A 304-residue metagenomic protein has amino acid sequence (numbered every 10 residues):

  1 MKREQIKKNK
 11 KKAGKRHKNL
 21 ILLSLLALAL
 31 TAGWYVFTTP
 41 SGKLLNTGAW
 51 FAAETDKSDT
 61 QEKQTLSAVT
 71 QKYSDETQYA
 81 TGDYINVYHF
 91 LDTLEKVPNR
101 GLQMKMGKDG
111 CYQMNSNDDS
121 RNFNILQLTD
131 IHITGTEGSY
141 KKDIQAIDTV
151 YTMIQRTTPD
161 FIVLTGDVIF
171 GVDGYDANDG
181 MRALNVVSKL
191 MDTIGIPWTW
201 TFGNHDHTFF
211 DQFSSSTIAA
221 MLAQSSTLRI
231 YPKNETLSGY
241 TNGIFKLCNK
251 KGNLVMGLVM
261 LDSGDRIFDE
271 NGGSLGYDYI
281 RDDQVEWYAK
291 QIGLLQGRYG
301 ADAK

Functional and structural regions predicted by a protein language model:
M1-H17: N-terminal Lys/Arg-rich, disordered targeting/topogenic segments
Q5, I133-Y140, I267-E270: Short, solvent-exposed loop/turn elements at domain surfaces
K7, K12, I125-Q127, I162 (+1 more regions): Residue-level marker of motif borders
L20-V36: Hydrophobic membrane-insertion alpha-helices, especially the h-region of bacterial N-terminal signal peptides
L26, P159, S214-S216: Serine/proline-rich low-complexity intrinsically disordered segments, especially terminal tails, linkers
T31-A49: Membrane-interface motif at the C-terminal end of an N-terminal transmembrane signal
T47-M181: N-terminal active-site segment of His-dependent metallophosphoesterases
N86-M114, A183-A303: Extended active-site neighborhood of metal-dependent phosphoesterases/phosphodiesterases
